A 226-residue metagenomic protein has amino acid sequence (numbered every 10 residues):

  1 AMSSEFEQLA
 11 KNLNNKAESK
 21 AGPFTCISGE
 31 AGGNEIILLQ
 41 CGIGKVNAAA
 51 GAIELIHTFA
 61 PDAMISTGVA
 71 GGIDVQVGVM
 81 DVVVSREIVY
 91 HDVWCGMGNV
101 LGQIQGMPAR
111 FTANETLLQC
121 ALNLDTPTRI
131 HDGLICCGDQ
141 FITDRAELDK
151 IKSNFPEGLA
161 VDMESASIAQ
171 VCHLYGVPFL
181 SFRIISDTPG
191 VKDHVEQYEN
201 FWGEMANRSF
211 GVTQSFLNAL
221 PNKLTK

Functional and structural regions predicted by a protein language model:
A1-F59: N-terminal short beta-loop-beta anion/metal-coordinating cradle
N12, T116-T128, N154, V171 (+1 more regions): Generic non-transmembrane alpha-helical segments
I36-C41, L134-C136, F182: Active-site-proximal beta-strand elements of phosphoester/diester hydrolases
A60-I65: Proline-aspartate-enriched helix->loop->beta-strand connector
I73-F155: Mid-sequence, gly/pro-rich, charge-dense loop/helix-turn segments that line enzyme active sites
F141-G190, H194: A C-terminal functional module that forms or caps the active site or interfaces directly with catalytic machinery
P189-K226: His/Asp/Glu-rich mid-to-C-terminal helical/loop segments that flank catalytic regions of hydrolases
